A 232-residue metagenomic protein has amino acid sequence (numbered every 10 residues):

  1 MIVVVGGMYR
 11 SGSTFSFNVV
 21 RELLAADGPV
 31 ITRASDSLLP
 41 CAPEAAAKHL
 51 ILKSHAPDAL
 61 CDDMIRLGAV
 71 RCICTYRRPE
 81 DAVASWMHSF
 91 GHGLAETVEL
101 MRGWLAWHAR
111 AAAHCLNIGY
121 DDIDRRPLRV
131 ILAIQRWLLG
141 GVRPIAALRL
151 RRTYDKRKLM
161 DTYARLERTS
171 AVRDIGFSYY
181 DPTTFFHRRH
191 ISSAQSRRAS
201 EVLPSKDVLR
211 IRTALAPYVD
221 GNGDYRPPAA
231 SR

Functional and structural regions predicted by a protein language model:
M1-I2, R143-R232: PAPS-dependent sulfotransferases, especially Golgi type II membrane carbohydrate sulfotransferases
M1-L116, S205-R232: PAPS-dependent sulfotransferase catalytic domain
Y9-S11, L23-L24, V70, Q135 (+2 more regions): Generic hydrophobic/packing signal
C72-T75, G119-I123, S200: Generic alpha-helical structural element
D81-F177: PAPS-dependent sulfotransferase catalytic domain
